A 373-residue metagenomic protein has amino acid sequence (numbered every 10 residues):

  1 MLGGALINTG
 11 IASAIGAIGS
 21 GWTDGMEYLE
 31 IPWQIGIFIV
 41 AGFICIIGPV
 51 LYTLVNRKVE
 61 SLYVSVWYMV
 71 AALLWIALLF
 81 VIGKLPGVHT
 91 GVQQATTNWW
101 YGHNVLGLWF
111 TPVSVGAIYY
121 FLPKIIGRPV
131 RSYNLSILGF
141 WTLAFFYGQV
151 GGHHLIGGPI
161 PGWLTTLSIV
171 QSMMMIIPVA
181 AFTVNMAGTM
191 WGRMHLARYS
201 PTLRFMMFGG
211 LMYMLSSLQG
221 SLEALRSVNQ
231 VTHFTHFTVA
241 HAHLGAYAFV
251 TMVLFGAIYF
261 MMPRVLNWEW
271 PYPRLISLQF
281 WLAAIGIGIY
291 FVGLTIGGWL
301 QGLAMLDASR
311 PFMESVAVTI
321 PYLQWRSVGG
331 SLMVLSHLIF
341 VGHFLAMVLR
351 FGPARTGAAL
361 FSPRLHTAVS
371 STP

Functional and structural regions predicted by a protein language model:
M1-G21, W33-L54, V66-V88, Y101-I125 (+6 more regions): Hydrophobic cores of alpha-helical transmembrane segments in multi-pass integral membrane proteins
G25-I37, S61-S65, Q93-H103, P161-Q171 (+2 more regions): Non-cytosolic membrane-interface motifs at loop->transmembrane helix junctions
I46, V59-L62: A composition-driven signal for long, intrinsically disordered, charge-rich low-complexity tracts
R57-K58, R128: Alpha-helical transmembrane bundle and helix-membrane interface signal in multi-pass integral membrane proteins
G352-T372: Short, highly charged, low-complexity non-transmembrane loops/tails of multi-pass membrane proteins
